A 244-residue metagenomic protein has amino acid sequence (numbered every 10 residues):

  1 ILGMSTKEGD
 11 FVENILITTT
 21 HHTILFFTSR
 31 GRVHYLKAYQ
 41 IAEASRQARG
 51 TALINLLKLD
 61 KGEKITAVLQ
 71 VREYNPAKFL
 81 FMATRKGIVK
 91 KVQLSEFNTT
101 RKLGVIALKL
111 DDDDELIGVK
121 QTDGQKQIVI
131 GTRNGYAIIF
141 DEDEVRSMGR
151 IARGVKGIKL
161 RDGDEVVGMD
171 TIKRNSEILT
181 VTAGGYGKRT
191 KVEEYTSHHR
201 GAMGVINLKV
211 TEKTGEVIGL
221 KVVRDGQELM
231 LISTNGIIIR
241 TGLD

Functional and structural regions predicted by a protein language model:
I1-D244: Short, structured "edge-of-domain" segments at secondary-structure transitions
